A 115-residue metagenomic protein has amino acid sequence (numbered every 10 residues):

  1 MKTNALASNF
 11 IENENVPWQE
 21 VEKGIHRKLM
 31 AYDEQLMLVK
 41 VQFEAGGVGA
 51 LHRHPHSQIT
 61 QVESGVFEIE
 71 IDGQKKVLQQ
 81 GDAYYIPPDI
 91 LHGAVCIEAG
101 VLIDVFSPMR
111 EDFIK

Functional and structural regions predicted by a protein language model:
M1-Q35, K115: A short, N-terminal "cap"/entry segment at the start of jelly-roll beta-barrel domains of the cupin/DSBH fold
E22, V39-R53: Conserved short histidine dyad/triad with adjacent acidic residue
V48-G49, E68, Y84, P88-G93: Histidine-centered metal-chelating micro-motifs
H56-F67, D72: Glycine- and acidic-residue-biased ligand/ion/polar-headgroup-sensing regions
E63-S64, Q79-Q80, E98: A cytosolic small-molecule/anion-sensing beta-strand core signal
G73-P88: Short acidic-glycine-tyrosine-enriched beta hairpin
P88-D112: Ligand-binding loop in jelly-roll beta-barrel domains
